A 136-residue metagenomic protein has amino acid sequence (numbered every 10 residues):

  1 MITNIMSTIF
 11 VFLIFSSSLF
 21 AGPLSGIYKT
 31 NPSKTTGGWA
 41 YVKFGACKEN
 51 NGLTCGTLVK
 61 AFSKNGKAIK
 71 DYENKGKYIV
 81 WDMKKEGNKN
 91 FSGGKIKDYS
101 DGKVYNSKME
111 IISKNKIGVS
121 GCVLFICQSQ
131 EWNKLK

Functional and structural regions predicted by a protein language model:
M1-I9: Bacterial N-terminal signal peptides that target proteins for export
S17-A21: Sec/Tat signal peptide C-region and signal peptidase I cleavage site
L24-S100, V104-Y105: Central antiparallel beta-sheet cores of small beta-barrel/beta-sandwich binding domains
I27, N115-K116: Structural motif
D98-S100, N106-E110, K116-S129: Short, exposed beta-strand-loop hairpins at the edges of beta-sheets in extracellular/periplasmic proteins
L135-K136: Short, solvent-exposed mixed-charge patches
